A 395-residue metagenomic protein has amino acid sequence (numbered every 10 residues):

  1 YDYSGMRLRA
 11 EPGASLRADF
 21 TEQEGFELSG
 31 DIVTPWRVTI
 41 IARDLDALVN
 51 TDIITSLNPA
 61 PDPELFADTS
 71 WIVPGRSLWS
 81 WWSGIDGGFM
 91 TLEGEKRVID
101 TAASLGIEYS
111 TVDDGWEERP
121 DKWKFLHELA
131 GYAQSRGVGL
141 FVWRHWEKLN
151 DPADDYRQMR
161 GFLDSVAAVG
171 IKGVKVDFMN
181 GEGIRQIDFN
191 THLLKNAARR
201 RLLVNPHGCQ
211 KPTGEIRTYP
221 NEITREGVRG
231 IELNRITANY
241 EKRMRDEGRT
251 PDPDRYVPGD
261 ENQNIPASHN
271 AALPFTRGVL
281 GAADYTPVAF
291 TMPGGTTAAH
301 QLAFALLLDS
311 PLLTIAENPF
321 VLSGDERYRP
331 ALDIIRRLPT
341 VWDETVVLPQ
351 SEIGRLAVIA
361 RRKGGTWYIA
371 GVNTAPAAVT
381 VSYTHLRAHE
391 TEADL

Functional and structural regions predicted by a protein language model:
Y1-N58: N-terminal accessory beta-strand-rich subdomains and adjacent acidic, glycine-rich linkers that precede catalytic cores
V33-V38, D52-T101, L105: An acidic-aromatic substrate-binding cleft motif
E108, K172, L313: Short acidic/polar active-site loop segments enriched in Thr and Asp
V112, L203-G208, R235-I236, L313-L322 (+1 more regions): Acidic/polar loop patches that form or flank catalytic/metal-binding clefts of enzymes that bind anionic ligands
D113-T297: Aromatic- and carboxylate-enriched substrate-binding clefts and catalytic-loop regions of carbohydrate-active enzymes
R277-D343: Substrate-binding clefts and catalytic carboxylate motifs of secreted carbohydrate-active enzymes
F320-Y368, V372-T374: Glycan-recognition and catalytic regions of carbohydrate-active enzymes
T384-T391: Conserved small/polar residues in nucleotide/adenosyl-binding loops
